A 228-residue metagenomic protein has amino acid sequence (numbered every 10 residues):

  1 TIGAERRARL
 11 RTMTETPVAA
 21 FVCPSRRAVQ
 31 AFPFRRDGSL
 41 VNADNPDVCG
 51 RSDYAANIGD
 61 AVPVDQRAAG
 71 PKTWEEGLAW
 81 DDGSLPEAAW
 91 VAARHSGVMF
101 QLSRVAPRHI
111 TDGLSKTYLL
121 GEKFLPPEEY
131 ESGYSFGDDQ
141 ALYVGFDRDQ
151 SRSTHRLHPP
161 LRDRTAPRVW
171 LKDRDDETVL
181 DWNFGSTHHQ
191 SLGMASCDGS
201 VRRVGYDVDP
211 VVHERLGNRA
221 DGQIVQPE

Functional and structural regions predicted by a protein language model:
T1-E228: Surface-exposed loop/linker segments characteristic of extracytoplasmic
